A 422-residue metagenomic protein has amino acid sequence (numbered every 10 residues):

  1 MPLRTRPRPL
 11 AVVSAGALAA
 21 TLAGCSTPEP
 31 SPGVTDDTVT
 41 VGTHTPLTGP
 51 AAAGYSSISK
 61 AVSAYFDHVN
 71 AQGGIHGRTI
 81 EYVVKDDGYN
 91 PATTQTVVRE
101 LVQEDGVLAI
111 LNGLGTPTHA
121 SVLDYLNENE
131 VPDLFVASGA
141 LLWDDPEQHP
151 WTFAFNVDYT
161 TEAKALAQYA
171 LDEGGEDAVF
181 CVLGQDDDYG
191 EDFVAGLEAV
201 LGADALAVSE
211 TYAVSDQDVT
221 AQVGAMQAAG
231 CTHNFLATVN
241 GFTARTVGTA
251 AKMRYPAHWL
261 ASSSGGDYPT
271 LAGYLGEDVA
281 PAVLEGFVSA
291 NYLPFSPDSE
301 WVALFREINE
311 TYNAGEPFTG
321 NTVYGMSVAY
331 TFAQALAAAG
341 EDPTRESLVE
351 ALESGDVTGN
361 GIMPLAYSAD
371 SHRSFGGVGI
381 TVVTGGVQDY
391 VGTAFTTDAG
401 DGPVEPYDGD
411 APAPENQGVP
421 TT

Functional and structural regions predicted by a protein language model:
A20-G24: C-terminal motif of bacterial Sec signal peptides marking the signal peptidase cleavage site
T27-P30, A53-K60, Q72-D145, F155 (+2 more regions): Beta-alpha junction/loop-to-helix N-cap segments that form part of ligand/metal-binding clefts
S31-S63, K85-A92, L114-G115, G184-E191 (+1 more regions): Extracytoplasmic "Venus flytrap"
V39, N360-T422: Solvent-exposed, acidic/polar segments of extracytosolic/periplasmic ligand-binding ectodomains
T93, L141-L142, P150-R254, S296-A303: Extracellular/periplasmic Venus flytrap/periplasmic-binding protein
L101-L114, P132-V136, V179-L183, G230-N240 (+3 more regions): Periplasmic-binding protein-like
V194-E198, R245, P294-S354: Extracellular/periplasmic ligand-binding modules, especially the Venus flytrap/periplasmic-binding
A250-M326, G418-P420: Extracellular/periplasmic periplasmic-binding protein-like sensory domains
